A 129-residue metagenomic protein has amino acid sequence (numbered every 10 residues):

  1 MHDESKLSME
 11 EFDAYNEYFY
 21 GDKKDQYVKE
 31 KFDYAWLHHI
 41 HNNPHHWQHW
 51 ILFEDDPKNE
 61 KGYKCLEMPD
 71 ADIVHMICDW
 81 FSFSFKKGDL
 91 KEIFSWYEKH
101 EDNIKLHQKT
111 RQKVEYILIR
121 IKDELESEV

Functional and structural regions predicted by a protein language model:
M1-V129: Metal-dependent phosphohydrolase cores
